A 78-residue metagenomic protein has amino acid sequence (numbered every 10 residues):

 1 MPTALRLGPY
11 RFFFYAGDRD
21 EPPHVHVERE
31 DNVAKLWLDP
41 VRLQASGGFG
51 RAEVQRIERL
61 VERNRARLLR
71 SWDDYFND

Functional and structural regions predicted by a protein language model:
M1-P9: Negatively charged, low-complexity tracts enriched in Asp/Glu with abundant Ser/Thr
P9-R11, L69: Conserved beta-strand residues within beta-sheet cores
F13-G50: A short, structured beta-strand/loop element
G50-D78: C-terminal structural segments of small proteins and small subunits
